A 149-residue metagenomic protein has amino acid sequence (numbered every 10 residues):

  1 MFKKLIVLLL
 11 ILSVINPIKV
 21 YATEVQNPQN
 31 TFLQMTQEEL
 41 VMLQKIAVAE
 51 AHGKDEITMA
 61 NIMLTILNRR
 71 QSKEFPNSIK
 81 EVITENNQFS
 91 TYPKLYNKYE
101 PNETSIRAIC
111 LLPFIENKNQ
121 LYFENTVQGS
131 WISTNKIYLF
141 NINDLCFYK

Functional and structural regions predicted by a protein language model:
M1-A22: Sec-dependent N-terminal signal peptides of Gram-positive bacterial secreted proteins and lipoproteins
T23-K149: Bacterial extracytoplasmic/cell-wall-associated proteins, especially those involved in peptidoglycan
